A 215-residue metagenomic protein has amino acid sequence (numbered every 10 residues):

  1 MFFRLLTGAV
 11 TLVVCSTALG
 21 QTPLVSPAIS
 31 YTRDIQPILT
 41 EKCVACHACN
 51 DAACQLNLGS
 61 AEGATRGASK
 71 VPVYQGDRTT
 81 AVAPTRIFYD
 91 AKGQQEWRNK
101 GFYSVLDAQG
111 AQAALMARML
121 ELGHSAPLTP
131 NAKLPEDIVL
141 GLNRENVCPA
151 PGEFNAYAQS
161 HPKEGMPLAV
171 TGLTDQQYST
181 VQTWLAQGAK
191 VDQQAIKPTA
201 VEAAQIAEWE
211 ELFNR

Functional and structural regions predicted by a protein language model:
R4-T17: Bacterial N-terminal signal peptides
L19-R215: Aromatic- and Gly/Pro-enriched helix-to-coil junctions and flexible linker segments
